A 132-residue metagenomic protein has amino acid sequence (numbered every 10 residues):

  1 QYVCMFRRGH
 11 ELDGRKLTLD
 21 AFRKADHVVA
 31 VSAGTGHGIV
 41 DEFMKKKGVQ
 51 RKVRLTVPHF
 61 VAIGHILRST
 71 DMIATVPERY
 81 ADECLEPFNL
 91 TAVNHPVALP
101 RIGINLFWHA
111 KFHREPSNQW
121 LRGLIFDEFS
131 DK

Functional and structural regions predicted by a protein language model:
Q1, V61-A110: Beta-alpha-beta core module
Q1-F6, D13-K16, E42, T91-V93: Short beta-strand-centered segments that line the small-molecule binding cleft or hinge of alpha/beta clamshell
M5-H10, I104-R114: A bilobed periplasmic-binding-protein/Venus flytrap-type ligand-binding module shared by bacterial periplasmic
F6, V31, V57, T75-V76: A short structural motif in glycosyltransferase catalytic domains
L12-L19, A25-K47, E78, R114-N118 (+1 more regions): Secondary-structure junction motif
V29-V31, Q50-H59: Short beta-strand-to-loop elements that line the ligand-binding cleft of bilobed periplasmic-binding protein-like
L106, S117-D131: Bilobed periplasmic-binding protein/Venus flytrap-like ligand-binding cleft at the lobe interface of extracytoplasmic
